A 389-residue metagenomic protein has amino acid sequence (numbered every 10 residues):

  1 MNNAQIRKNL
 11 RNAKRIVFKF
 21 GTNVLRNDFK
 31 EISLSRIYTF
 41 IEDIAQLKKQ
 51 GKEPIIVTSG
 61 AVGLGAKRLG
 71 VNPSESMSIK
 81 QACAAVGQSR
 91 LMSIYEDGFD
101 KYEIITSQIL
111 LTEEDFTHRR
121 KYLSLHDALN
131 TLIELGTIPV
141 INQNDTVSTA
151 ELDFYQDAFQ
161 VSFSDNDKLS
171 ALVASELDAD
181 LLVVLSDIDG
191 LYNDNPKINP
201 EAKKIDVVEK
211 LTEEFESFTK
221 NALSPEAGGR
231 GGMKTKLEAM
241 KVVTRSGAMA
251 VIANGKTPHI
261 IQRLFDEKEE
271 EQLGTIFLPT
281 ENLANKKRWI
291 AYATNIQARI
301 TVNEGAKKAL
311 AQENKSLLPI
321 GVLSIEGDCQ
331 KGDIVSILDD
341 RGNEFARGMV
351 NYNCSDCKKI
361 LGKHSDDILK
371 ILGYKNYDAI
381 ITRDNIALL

Functional and structural regions predicted by a protein language model:
N2-I105, I109-L389: C-terminal catalytic "cap/lid" subdomain
